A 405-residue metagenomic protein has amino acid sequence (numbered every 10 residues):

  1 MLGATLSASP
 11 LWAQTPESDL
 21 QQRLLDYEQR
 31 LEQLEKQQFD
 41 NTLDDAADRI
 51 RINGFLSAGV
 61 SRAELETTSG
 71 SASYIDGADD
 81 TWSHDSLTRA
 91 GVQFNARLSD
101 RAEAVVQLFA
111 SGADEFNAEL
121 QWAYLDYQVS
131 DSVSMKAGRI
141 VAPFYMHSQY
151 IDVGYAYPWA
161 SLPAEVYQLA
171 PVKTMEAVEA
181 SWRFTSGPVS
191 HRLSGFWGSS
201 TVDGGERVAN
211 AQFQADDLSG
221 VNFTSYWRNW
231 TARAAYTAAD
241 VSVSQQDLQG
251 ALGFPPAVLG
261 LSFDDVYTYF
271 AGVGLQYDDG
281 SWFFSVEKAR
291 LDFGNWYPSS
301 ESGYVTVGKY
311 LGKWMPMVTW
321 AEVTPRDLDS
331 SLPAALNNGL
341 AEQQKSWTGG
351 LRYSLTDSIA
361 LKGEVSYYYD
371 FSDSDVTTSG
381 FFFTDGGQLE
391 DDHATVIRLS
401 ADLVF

Functional and structural regions predicted by a protein language model:
M1-A8: Bacterial N-terminal signal peptides
P10-S69, S400, F405: N-terminal periplasmic/intermembrane-space "pro-region" immediately following the signal or transit peptide
S18, L65, D79, A123-Q128 (+1 more regions): Outer-membrane beta-barrel pore domains
R30, Q37, H191-R192, G204-A209 (+2 more regions): A short secondary-structure junction signal
D45-L65, D80-D203, A215-S219, F223-T231 (+3 more regions): Outer membrane beta-barrel
T67-I75, E179: Short Gly/aromatic-enriched secondary-structure transition segments
G198-A209, P256: Active-site-proximal beta-alpha loop/turn segments in soluble metabolic enzymes
N210-D217, N295-P298: Active-site glycine- and acidic-residue-rich loops that bind and position anionic ligands or nucleotide-like cofactors
